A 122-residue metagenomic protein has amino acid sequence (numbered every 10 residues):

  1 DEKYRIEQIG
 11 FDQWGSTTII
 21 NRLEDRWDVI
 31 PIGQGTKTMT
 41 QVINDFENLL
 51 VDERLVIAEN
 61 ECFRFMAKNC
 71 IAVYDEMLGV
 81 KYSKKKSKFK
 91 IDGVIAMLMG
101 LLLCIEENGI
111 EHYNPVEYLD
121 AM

Functional and structural regions predicted by a protein language model:
D1-Q34, N44, I57-M122: RNase H-like, metal-dependent nuclease domains and their acidic two-metal-ion catalytic environment used
T38-E47: Short, charged, surface-exposed secondary-structure boundary motifs
